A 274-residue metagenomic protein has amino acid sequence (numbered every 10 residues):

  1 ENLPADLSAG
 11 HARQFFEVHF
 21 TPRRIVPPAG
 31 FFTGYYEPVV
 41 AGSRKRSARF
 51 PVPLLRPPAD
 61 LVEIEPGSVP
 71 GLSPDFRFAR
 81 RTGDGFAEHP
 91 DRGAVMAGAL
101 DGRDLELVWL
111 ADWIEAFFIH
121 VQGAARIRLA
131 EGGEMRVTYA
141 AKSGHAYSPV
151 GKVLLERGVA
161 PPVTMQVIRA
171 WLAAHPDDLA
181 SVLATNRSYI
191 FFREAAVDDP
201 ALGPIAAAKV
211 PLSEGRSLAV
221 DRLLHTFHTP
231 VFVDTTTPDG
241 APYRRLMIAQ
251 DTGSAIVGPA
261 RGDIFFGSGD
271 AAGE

Functional and structural regions predicted by a protein language model:
E1-A196, A206: Secretory/export targeting leaders with adjacent low-complexity proregions
D199-E274: C-terminal soluble interaction/assembly domains
